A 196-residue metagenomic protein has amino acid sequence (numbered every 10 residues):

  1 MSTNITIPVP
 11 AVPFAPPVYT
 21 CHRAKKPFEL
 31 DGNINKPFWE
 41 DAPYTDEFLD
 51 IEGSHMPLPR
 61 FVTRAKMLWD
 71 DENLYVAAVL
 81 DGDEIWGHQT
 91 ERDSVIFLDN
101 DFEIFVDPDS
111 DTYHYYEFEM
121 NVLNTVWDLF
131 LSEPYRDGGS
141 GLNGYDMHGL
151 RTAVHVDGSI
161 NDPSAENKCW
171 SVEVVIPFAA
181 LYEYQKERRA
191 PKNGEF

Functional and structural regions predicted by a protein language model:
M1-F196: Structural preference for beta-rich elements and adjacent junctions enriched in aromatics
